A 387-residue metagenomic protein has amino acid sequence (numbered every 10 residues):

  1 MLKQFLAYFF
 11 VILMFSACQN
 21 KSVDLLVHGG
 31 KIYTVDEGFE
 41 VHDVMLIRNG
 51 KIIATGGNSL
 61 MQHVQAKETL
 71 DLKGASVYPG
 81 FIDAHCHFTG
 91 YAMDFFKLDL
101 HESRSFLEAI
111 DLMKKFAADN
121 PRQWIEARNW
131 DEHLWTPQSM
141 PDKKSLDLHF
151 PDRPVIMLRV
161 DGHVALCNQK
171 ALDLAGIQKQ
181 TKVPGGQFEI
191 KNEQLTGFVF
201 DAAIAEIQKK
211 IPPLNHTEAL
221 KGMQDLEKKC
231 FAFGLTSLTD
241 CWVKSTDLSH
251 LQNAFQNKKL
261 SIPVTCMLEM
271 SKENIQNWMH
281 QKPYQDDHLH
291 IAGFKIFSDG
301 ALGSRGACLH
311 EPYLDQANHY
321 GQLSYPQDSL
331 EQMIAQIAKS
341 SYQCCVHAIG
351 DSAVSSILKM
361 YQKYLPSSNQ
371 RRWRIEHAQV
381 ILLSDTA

Functional and structural regions predicted by a protein language model:
M1-Q4: Positively charged n-region of N-terminal signal peptides that target proteins for export
A7-M14: Bacterial N-terminal signal peptides
Q19-H28, Y33, E37-N277, I296-A353 (+4 more regions): Divalent metal-binding segments
H288, Q362-Y364: Glycine-enriched alpha-helix->loop->beta-strand junction motifs that scaffold or abut catalytic
S355-Y361: Functional transmembrane alpha-helices
S384-T386: Catalytic cores of alpha/beta
